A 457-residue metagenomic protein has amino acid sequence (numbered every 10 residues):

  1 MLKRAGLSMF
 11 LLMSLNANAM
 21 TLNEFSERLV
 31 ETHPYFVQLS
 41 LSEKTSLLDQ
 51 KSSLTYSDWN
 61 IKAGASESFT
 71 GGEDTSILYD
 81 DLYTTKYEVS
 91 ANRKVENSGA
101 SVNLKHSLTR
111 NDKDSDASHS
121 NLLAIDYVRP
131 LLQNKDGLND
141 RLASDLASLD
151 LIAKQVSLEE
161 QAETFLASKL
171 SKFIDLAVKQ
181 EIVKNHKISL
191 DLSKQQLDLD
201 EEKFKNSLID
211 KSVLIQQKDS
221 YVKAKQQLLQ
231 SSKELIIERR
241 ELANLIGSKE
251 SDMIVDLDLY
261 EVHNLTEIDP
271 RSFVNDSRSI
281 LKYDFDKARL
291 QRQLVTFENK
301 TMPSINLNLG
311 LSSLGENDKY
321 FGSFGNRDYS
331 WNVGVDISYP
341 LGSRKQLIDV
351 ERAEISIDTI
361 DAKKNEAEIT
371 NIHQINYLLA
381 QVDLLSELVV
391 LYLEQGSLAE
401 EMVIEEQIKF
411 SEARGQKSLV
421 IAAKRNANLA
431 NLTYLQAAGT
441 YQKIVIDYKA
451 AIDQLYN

Functional and structural regions predicted by a protein language model:
L2-M9: Sec-dependent signal peptide recognition, specifically the positively charged N-region followed immediately by
F10-A19: Hydrophobic h-region of N-terminal signal peptides that target proteins for export in Gram-negative bacteria
N18-K86, L132, L138-L142, L146-S148 (+8 more regions): Bacterial Sec-pathway N-terminal export signals of envelope proteins
T21, S148-L149, Q155-S272, Q381 (+4 more regions): Periplasmic alpha-helical coiled-coil/stalk elements that build and connect Gram-negative outer-membrane
V37-L41, L54, N97-S118, L131-S157 (+5 more regions): Sec/SRP-type N-terminal targeting helices
G64-R129, L259-H263, V295, N308-L341 (+1 more regions): Small/polar, glycine/serine/threonine/aspartate-rich low-complexity segments that form flexible
F204-L208, K409-Q416: A short glycine-centered flexible hinge/capping loop motif at secondary-structure junctions
